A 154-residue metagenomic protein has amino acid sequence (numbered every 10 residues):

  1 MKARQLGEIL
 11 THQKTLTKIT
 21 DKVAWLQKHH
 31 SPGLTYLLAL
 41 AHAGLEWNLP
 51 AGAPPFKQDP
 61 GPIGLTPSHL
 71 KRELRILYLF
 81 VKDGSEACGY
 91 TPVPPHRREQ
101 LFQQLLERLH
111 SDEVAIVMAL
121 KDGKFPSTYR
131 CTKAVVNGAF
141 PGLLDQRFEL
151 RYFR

Functional and structural regions predicted by a protein language model:
M1-R154: N-terminal nucleic-acid-engaging modules of covalent nucleotidyltransferase systems
